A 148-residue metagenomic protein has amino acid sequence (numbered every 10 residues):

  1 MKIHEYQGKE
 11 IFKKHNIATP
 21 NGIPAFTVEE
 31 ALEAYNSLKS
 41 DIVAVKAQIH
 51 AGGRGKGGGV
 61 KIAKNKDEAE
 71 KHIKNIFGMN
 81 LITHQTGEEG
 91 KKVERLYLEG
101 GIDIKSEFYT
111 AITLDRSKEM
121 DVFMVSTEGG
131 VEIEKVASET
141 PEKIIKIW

Functional and structural regions predicted by a protein language model:
M1-S37, D41-I42: A conserved helix-loop-beta module that forms one wall/lid of the active-site cleft in ATP-utilizing catalytic domains
I3-H4, I23-F26, K61-E68, G90 (+1 more regions): Catalytic cores of large soluble enzymes that bind and process phosphate-bearing ligands
E5-G8, F12, K39-R54, T83-I104 (+1 more regions): ATP-grasp fold ATP-binding core
I11-H15, R54-G55, E142-I145: Gly-rich Lys/Arg/Thr-decorated short loops/hinges at beta-loop-alpha junctions or inter-strand turns that position
N16, Y35-K39, I73-H84, S117-K118: Structural signal for hydrophobic packing residues in well-ordered secondary-structure cores of soluble enzyme domains
P20-G22, V45-K74, Y109, E132-I133: Glycine-rich phosphate-binding loop of ATP-grasp-fold ATP-dependent ligases
E29, L38, E68, I76-I82 (+2 more regions): Non-catalytic terminal accessory/regulatory regions of metabolic enzymes
T83-W148: Hydrophobic alpha-helical hairpins/lids featuring a short glycine-rich hinge
